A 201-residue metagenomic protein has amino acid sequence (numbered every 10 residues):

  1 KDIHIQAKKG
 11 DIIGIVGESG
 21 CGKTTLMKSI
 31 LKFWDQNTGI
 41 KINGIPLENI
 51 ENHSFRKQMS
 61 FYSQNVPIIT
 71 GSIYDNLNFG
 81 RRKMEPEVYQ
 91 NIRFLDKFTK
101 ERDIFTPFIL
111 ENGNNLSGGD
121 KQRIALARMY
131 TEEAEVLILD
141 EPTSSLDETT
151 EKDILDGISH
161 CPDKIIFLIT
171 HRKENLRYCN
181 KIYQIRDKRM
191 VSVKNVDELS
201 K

Functional and structural regions predicted by a protein language model:
I3, N52-M59, V66, T70-G71: ABC ATPase nucleotide-binding domain
I13-G14, F61: Short beta-strand immediately N-terminal to the Walker A/P-loop
V16-E18: The feature captures the beta-strand-to-loop junction immediately N-terminal to the Walker
T25, S60, N65, I73-N76 (+1 more regions): ABC-family ATPase nucleotide-binding domain "signature/switch" substructure
I30-K32: Helix-to-loop junction immediately C-terminal to a conserved catalytic motif
G39-S54, K152: ABC ATPase NBD Q-loop/coupling interface
V66-L110, E133: Conserved "ABC signature" C-loop
